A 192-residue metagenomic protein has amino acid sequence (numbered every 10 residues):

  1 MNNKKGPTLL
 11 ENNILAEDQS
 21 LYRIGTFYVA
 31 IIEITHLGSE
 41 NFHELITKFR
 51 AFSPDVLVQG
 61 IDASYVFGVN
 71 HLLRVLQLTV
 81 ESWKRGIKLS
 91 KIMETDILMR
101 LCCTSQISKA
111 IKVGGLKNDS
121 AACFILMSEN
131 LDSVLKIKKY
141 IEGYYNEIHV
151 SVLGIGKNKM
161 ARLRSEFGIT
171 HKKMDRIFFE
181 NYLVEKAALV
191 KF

Functional and structural regions predicted by a protein language model:
N2-F27, H36: Secreted/extracellular ectodomain signature
D18-L21, R50, A110-G115: A generic local secondary-structure boundary/capping motif
I24-V29, K117-A121: A general secondary-structure signal for short beta-strands and their flanking turns/coil in non-transmembrane regions
Y28-K91: N-terminal interaction modules that seed assembly of large macromolecular complexes
N41, C103-Q106, S133: Helical mechanochemical/support elements of P-loop NTPase systems and associated helical scaffolds
L45, A110, K136-I137: Hydrophobic side chains in well-ordered alpha-helices
F67-M127: Ordered, amphipathic secondary-structure segments that act as subunit-interaction surfaces in large macromolecular
G115-F192: Glycine-rich, aromatic-bearing surface loops/beta-hairpins
